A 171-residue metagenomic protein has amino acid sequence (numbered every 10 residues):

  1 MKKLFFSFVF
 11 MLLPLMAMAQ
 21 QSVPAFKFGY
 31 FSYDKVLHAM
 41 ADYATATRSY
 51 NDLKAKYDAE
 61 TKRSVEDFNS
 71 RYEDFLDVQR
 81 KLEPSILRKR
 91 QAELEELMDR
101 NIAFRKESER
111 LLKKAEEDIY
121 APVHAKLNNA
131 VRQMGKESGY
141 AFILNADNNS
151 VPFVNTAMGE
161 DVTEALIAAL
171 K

Functional and structural regions predicted by a protein language model:
M1-V23: Bacterial Sec-dependent N-terminal signal peptides
Q20-K171: Amphipathic, charged alpha-helical segments and their helix-to-coil junctions in extracytoplasmic/peripheral assemblies
